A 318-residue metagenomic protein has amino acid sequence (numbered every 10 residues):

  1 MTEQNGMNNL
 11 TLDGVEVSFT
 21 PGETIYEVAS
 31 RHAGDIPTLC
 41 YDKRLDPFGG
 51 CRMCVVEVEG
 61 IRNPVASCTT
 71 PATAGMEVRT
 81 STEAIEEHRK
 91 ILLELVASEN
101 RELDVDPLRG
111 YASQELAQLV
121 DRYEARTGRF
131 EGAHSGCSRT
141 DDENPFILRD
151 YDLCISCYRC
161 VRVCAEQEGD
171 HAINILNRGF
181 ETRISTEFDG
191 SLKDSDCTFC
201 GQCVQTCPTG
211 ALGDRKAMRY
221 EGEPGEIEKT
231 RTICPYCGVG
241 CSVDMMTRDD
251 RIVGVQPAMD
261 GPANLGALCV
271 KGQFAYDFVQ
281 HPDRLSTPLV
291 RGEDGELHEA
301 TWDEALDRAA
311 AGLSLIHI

Functional and structural regions predicted by a protein language model:
T2-S18, G22, S30, V58-G60 (+2 more regions): N-terminal export/assembly segments and adjacent metallocofactor-ligating motifs of anaerobic energy-metabolism
V17-A74: N-terminal cofactor/phosphate-binding cores enriched in small/glycine residues, especially glycine-rich loops such as
L108: Active-site-adjacent helix/loop patches that line small-molecule binding or acyl-intermediate pockets
